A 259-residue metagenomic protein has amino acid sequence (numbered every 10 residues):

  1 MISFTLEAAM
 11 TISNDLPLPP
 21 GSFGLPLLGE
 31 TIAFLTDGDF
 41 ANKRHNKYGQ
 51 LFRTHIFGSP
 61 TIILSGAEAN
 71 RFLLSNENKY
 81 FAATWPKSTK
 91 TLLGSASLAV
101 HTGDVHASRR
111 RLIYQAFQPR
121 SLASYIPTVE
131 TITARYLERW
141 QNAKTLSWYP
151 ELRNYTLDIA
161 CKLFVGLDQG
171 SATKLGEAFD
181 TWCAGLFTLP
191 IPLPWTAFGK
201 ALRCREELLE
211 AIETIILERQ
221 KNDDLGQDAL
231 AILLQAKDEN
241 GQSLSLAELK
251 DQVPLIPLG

Functional and structural regions predicted by a protein language model:
F4-A96, H101-D104, S108, P127-R135 (+2 more regions): N-terminal membrane-proximal hinge/A-helix region immediately C-terminal to the signal-anchor transmembrane segment
M10, R53, E177-Q242: Cytochrome P450 catalytic core segment centered on helix I
N78, Q141, C161-Q169, F187 (+4 more regions): Hydrophobic/aromatic-lined pockets within catalytic cores
Q118-I126, Q141-S147, F164-T173: Short, polar/flexible loop-turn hinges at active-site or ligand-entry regions and domain interfaces
S124-R139, F179-D180, A184-G185, C204-L208 (+1 more regions): Short, charged, amphipathic alpha-helices and their helix-cap/turn boundaries
P127-T131, L146, P150-D158, G176-E177 (+3 more regions): An alpha-helix initiation/capping motif
T156, A160, L208-L209, I215 (+1 more regions): Central I-helix of cytochrome P450 enzymes
